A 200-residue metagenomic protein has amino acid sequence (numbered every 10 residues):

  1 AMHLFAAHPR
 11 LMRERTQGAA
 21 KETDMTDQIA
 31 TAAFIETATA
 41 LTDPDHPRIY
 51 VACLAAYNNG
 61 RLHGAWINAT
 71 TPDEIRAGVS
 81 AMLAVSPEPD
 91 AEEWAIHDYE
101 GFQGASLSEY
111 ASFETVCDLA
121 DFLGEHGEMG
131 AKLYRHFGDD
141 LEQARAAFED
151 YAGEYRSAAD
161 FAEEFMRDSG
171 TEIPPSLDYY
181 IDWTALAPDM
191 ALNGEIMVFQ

Functional and structural regions predicted by a protein language model:
H8-P9, A38, C117, H126 (+3 more regions): Prokaryotic Sec-type signal peptides and long signal-anchor helices with extended Leu/Ile/Val-rich h-regions
L11, R15-E36, L41-D43, A159-Q200: Acidic, proline/glycine-rich low-complexity IDRs
T26-P87: N-terminal ordered "arm"
L54, A120-D121, Y134, F148-A152 (+1 more regions): A short, ordered amphipathic alpha-helix with a cationic face
T71-E74, T115, D140-F161: Alpha-helix N-cap recognition
D73-D139: Structured domain cores in non-transmembrane regions
E88-F102, E128-G153, E172-W183, A187-D189 (+1 more regions): Short glycine-rich, low-complexity/disordered patches
